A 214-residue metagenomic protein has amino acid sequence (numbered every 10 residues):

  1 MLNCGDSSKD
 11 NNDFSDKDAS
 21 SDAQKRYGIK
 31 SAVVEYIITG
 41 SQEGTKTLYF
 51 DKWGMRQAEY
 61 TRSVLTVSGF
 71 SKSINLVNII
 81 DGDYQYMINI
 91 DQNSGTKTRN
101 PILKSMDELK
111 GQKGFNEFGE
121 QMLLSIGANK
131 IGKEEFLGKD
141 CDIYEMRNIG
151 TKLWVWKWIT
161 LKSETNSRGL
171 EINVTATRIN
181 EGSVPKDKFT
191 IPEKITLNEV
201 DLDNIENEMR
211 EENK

Functional and structural regions predicted by a protein language model:
C4-S7: Bacterial signal peptide processing site
K9-K214: Extended soluble regions of mature proteins
